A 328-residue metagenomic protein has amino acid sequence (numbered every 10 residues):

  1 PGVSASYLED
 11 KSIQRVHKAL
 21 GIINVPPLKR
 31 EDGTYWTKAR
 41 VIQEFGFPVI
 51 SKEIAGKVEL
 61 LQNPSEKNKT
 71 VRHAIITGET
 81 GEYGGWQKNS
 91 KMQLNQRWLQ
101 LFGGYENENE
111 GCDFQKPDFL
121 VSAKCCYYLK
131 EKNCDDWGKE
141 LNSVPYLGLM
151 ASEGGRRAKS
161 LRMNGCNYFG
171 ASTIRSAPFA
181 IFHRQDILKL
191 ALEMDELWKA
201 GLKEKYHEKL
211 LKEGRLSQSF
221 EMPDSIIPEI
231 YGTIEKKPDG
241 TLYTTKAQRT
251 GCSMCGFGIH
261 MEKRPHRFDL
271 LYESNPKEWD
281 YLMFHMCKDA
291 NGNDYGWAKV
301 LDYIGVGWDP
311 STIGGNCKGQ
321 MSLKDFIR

Functional and structural regions predicted by a protein language model:
P1-D186, E193: ATP-dependent adenylation/nucleotidyltransferase module used to activate substrates
R184-K199, K203-R328: ATP/NTP-dependent adenylation/nucleotidyl-transfer catalytic domains that generate, transfer, or process NMP-activated
